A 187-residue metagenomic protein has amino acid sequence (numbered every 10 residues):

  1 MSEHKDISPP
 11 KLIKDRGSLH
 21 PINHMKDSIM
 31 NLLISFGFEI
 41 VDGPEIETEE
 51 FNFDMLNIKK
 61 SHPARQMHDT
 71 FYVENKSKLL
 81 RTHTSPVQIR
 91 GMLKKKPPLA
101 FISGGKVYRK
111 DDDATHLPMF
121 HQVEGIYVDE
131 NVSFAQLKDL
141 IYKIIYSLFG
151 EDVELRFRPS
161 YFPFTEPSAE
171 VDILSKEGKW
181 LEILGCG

Functional and structural regions predicted by a protein language model:
S2-G187: TRNA-recognition modules of translation machinery and tRNA-sensing kinases, especially anticodon-binding
